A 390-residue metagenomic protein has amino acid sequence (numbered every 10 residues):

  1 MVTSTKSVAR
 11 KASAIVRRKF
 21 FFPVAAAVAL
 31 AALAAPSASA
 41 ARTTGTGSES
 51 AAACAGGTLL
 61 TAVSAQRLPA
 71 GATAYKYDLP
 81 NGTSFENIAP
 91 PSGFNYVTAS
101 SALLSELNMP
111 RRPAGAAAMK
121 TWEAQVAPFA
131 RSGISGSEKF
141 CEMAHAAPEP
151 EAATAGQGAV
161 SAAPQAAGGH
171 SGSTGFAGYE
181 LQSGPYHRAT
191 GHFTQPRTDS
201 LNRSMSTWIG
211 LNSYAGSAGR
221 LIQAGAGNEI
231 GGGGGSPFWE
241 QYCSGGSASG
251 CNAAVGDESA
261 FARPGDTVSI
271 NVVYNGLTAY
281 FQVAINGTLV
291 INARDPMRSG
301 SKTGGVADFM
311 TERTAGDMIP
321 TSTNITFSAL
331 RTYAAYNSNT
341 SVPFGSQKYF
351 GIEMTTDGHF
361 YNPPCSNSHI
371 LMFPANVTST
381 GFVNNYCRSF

Functional and structural regions predicted by a protein language model:
V2-A41: Secretory targeting and sorting signals
A41-F390: Exposed, interaction-prone regions of secreted/extracellular proteins
